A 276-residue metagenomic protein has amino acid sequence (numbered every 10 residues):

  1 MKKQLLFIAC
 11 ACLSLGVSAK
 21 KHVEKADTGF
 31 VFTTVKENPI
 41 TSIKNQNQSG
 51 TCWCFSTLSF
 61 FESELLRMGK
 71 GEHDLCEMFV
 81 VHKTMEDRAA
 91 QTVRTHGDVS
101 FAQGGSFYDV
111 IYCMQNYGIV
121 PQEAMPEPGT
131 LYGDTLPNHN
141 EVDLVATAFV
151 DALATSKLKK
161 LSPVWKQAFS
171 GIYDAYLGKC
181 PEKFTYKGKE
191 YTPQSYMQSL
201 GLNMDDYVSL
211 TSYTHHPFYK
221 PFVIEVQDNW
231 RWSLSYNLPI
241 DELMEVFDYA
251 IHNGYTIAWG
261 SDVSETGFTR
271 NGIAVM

Functional and structural regions predicted by a protein language model:
M1-Q4: Positively charged n-region of N-terminal signal peptides that target proteins for export
L6-F7, V110: Generic structural signal for hydrophobic residues
F7-A9, S49: Mature extracytoplasmic/luminal segments of secretory-pathway proteins
A9-S18: Hydrophobic h-region of N-terminal signal peptides that target proteins for export in Gram-negative bacteria
H22-D262, G267-V275: Catalytic-core signature of thiol
